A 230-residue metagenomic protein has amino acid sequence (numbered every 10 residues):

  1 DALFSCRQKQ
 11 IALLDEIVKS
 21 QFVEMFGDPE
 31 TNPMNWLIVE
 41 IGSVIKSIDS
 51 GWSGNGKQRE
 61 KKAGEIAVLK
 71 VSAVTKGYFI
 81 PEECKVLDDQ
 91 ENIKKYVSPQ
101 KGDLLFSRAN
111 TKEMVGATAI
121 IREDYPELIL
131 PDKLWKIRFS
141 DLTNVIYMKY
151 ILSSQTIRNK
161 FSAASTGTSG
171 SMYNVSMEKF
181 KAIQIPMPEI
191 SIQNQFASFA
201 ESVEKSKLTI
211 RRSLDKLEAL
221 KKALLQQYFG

Functional and structural regions predicted by a protein language model:
A2, C6-W52, A182, P186-N194 (+1 more regions): Non-catalytic DNA-recognition/assembly elements of restriction-modification systems
S5, N92-I93, S169, L208: Short, solvent-exposed loop/turn positions at domain surfaces that link secondary-structure elements or cap domain
M34-L37, G54-K61, A164-S165: Short coil/turn segments at secondary-structure boundaries
G42-Q58, S72-L104: Sequence-specific dsDNA recognition surfaces
T75-V86, L104-L130, I146, Y150 (+2 more regions): Short, ligand-facing micro-motifs at secondary-structure edges
E127-W135, T143-V145, S165-N194: A short glycine-rich beta-alpha junction/loop motif
